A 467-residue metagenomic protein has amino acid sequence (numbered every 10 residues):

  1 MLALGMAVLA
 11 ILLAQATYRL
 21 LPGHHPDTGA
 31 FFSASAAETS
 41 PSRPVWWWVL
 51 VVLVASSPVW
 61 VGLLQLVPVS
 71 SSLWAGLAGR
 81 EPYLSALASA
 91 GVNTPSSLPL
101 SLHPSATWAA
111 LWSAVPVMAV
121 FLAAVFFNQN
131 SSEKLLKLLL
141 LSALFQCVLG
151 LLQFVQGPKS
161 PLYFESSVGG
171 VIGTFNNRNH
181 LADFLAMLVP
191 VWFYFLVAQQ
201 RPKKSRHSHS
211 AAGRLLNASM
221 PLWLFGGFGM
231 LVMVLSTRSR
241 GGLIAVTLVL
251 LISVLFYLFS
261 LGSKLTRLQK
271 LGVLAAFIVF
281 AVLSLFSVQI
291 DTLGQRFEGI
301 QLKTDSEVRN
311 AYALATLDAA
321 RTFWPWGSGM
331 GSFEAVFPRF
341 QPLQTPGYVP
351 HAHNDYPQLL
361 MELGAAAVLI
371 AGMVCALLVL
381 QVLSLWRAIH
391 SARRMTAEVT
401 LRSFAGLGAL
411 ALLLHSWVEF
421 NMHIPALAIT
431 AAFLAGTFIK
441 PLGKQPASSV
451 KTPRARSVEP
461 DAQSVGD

Functional and structural regions predicted by a protein language model:
L2-Q15, V59, L63, G91-T94 (+4 more regions): Alpha-helical transmembrane segments of multi-pass inner-membrane proteins
L13-P116: N-terminal hydrophobic segments of proteins, predominantly signal-anchor/transmembrane helices of inner/organellar
D27-E38, G443-D467: Short, intrinsically disordered terminal tails adjacent to the first/last structured region
V61-G62, L66-A86, L152-S160, I172 (+3 more regions): Aromatic-rich transmembrane-lumenal/periplasmic boundary elements in polytopic membrane proteins
Q65, N177, E298, N310-P350 (+2 more regions): TM-adjacent membrane-interface loops and short helices in multi-pass inner/ER membrane proteins
L87-P104, L162-T174, E307-A311, P338 (+1 more regions): Juxtamembrane membrane-water interface segments that cap and precede transmembrane helices
T292-R296, F337, A411: Short acidic (Asp/Glu) and glycine-rich catalytic loops that position anionic groups and cofactors
